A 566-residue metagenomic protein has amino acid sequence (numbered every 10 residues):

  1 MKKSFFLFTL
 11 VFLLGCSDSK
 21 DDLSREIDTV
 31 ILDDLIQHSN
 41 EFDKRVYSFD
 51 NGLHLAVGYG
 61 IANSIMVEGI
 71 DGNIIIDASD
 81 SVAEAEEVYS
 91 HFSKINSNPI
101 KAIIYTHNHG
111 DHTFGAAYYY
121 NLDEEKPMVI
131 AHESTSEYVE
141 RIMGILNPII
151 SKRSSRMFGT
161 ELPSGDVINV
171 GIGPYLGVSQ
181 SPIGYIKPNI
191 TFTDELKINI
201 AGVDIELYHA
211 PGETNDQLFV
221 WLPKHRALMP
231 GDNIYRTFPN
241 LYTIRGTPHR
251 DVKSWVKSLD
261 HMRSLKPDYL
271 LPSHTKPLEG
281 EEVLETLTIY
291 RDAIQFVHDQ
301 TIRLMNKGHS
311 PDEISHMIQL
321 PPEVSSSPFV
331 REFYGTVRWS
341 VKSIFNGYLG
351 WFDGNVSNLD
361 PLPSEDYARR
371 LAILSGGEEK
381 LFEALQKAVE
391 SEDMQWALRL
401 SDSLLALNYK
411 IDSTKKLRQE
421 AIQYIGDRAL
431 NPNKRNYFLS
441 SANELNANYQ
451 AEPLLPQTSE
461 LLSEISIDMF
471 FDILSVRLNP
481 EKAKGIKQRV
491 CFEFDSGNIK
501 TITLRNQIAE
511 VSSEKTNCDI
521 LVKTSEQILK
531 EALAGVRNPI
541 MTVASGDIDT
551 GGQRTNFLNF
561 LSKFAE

Functional and structural regions predicted by a protein language model:
L13-G15: C-terminal motif of bacterial Sec signal peptides marking the signal peptidase cleavage site
K20-I36, N147-S154, T160-V167, I172-G173 (+3 more regions): Accessory terminal helices/loops
E41, V46, D71-G72, A83-I130 (+1 more regions): Active-site metal-binding motif and surrounding structural segment of the metallo-beta-lactamase
D43-N96, F219-D232: Conserved beta-strand hairpin/beta-sheet module of binuclear metal-dependent hydrolase folds, prominently
S48, E137-H209, S254-K266: Metallo-beta-lactamase
N73, D80-V82, I186, E195-I200 (+1 more regions): Metallo-beta-lactamase
I76-A78, P99-H109, I130-E133, M229-G231 (+1 more regions): Active-site neighborhood of phospho(di)ester-bond hydrolases with catalytic His/Asp-centered motifs
K387, D393-R399, S403-A406, K410 (+2 more regions): Feature captures hydrophobic
